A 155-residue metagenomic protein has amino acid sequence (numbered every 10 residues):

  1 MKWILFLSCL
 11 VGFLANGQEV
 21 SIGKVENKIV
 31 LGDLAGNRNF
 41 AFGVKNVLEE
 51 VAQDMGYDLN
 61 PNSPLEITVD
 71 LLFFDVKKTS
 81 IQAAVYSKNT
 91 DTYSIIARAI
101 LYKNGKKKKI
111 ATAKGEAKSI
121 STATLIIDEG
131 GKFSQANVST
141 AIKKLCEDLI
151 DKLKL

Functional and structural regions predicted by a protein language model:
M1-W3, G130: Structural motif marking the loop-to-transmembrane transition
W3-Y57, F73, E147-L155: A structural "domain/chain start" motif
L10, I22, A97-L101, N137 (+1 more regions): Generic low-polarity alpha-helical segments
N37, A41, K45, T90-T92 (+1 more regions): Solvent-exposed, acidic/flexible segments
E50, D54, K108-L155: C-terminal/domain-edge helix-coil "capping" segments
L59-P61: Short beta-strand
S63-G131: Surface-exposed short loop/turn segments
